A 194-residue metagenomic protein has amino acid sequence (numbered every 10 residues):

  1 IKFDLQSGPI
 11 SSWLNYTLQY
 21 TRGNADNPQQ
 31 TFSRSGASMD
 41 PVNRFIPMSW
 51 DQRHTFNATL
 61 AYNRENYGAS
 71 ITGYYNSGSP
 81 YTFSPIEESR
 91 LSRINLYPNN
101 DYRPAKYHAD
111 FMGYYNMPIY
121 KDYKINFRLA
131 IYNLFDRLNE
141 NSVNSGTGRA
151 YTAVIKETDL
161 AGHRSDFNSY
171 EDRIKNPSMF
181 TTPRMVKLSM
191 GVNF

Functional and structural regions predicted by a protein language model:
I1-S84: Gram-negative outer-membrane beta-barrel transporters
D4, G36, N95, G162 (+1 more regions): Short, flexible coil/linker elements and helix-boundary hinge sites characteristic of intrinsically disordered
D4, M48-R53, D101-Y107, S178-T182: Short sequence motifs at beta-strands and strand-loop junctions characteristic of Gram-negative outer-membrane
T31-P41, E87-N95, S165-Y170: Flexible, solvent-exposed coil segments and beta strand-coil junctions, predominantly the extracellular/periplasmic
F32-S33, D40-R44, N100-R103, L160-H163: N-terminal start-of-chain detector that recognizes signal peptides and the immediate post-cleavage beginning
P41-I46, N95-N100, R173-P177: Extracellular loop and loop/strand-boundary signature of outer-membrane beta-barrel proteins
T72-R90, K106-H108, Y115-F194: C-terminal beta-signal and adjacent terminal beta-strands/loops of Gram-negative outer-membrane beta-barrel proteins
